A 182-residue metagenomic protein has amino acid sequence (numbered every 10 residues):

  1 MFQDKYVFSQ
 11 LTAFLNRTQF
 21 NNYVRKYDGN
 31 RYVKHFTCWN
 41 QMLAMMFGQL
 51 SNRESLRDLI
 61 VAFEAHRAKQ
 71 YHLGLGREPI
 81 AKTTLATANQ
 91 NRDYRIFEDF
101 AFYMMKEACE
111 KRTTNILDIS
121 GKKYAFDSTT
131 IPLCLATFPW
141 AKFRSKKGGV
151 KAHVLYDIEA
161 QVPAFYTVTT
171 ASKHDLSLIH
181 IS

Functional and structural regions predicted by a protein language model:
M1-N52, E98-D99: Dynamic "connector" segments at or just before major functional cores
L50-D58, V162: Short helix-capping/linker segments at secondary-structure and domain boundaries
S55-G74: DNA-recognition alpha helix
V61, E78, W140-V150, S172-H174: A short alpha->loop->secondary-structure connector
G74-N91: Major-groove recognition helix of helix-turn-helix-like DNA-binding domains
A86-E159: Active-site-proximal, Lys/Arg-enriched surface segment that forms a nucleic-acid-binding/basic interface patch
Q161-T170: A short, conserved beta-strand element enriched in hydrophobic/aromatic residues
H180-I181: Conserved small/polar residues in nucleotide/adenosyl-binding loops
